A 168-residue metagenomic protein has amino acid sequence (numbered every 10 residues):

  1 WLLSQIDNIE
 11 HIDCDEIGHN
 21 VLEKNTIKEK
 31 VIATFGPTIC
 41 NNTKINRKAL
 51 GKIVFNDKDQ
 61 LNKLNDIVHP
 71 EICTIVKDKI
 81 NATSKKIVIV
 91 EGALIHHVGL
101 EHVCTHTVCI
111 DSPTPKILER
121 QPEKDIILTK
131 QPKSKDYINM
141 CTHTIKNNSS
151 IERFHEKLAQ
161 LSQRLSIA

Functional and structural regions predicted by a protein language model:
W1-S4: Glycine-rich phosphate-binding P-loop
I9, T83-K86: Short, high-confidence coil segments that cap the C-terminus of an alpha-helix and link into the following beta-strand
I9-E23: Short beta-strand-centered segment that lines the nucleotide-binding/catalytic pocket of NTP-utilizing
H11, V88, H106-C109, T144-I145: Short, well-ordered beta-strand core segments
D15, L64, I89, I145 (+1 more regions): Residue-level signal for inorganic ion chemistry
H19-S84: ATP-dependent small-molecule kinase phosphotransfer cores that center on conserved nucleotide phosphate-binding segments
I75-V76, S84, E101-V103, T114 (+1 more regions): Small-molecule kinase domains that catalyze NTP-dependent phosphoryl transfer to phosphate-bearing small molecules
V88-H97: Switch II (G3) loop of P-loop NTPases
